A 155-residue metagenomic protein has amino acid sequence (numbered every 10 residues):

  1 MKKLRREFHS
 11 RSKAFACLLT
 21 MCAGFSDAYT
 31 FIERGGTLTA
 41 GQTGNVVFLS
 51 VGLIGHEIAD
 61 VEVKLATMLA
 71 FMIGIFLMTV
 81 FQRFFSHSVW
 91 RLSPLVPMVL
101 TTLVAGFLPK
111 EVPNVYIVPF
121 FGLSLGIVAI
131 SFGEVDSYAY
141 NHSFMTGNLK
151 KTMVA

Functional and structural regions predicted by a protein language model:
M1-S12: Short, Lys/Arg-rich, polar N-terminal cytosolic tail immediately upstream of the first transmembrane signal-anchor
A23-L38: Alpha-helical transmembrane segments of multi-pass membrane proteins
T43-S50, V63, T67, F121-A155: Substrate-agnostic recognition of the 12-TM MFS/MFS-like secondary transporter fold
A66-A70, G74: MFS transmembrane alpha-helix packing/gate-lining sites
I73-S88: Helix-to-loop junctions at the C-terminal end of transmembrane segments in multipass secondary transporters
H87-M98, I117-F120, N141-M145: Cytoplasmic-side transmembrane-helix entry/capping segments in multi-pass membrane proteins
M98-N114: C-terminal ends and interior cores of transmembrane alpha-helices in multi-pass membrane transporters/permeases
